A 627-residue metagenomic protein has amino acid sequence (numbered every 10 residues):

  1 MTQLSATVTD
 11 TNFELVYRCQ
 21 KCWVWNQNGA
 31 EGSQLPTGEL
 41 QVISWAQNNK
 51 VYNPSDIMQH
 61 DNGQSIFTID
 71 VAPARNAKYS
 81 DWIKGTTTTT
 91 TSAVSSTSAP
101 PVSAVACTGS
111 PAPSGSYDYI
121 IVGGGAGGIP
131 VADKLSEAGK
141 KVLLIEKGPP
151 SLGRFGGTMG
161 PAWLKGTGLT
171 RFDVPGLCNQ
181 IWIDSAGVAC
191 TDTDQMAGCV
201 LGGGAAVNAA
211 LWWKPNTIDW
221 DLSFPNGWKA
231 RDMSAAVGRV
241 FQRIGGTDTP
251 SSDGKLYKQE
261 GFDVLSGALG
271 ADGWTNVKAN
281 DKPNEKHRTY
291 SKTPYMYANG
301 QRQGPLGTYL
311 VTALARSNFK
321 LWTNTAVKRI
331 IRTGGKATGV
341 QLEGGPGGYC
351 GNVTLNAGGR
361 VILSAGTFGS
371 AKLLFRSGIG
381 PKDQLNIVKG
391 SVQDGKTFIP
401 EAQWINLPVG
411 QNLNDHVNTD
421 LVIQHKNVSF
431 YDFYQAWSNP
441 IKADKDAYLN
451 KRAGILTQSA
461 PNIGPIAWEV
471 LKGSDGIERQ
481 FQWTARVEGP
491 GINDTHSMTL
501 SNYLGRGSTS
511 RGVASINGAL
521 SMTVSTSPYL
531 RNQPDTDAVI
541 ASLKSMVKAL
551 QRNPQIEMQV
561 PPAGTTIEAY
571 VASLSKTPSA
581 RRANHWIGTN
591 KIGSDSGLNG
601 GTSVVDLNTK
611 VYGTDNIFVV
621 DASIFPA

Functional and structural regions predicted by a protein language model:
N26-A93: Acidic/polar low-complexity flexible segments
A74-D118, E137: Extreme N-terminal leader/targeting segments of oxidoreductases
S116-L144: N-terminal Rossmann-like FAD-binding beta1-loop-alpha1 element of flavoenzymes
K134-E137, K141, G148-G160, I330 (+1 more regions): Glycine-rich loop(s) and the adjacent beta-strand/alpha-helix scaffold that form part
W163-A271, S501, G505-T526: Redox-cofactor-proximal catalytic regions of oxidoreductases
T217-R329, A337: Conserved redox-cofactor binding core of oxidoreductases
T323, K328-T333, K548, R552-P626: A glycine-rich dinucleotide-binding beta-alpha-beta segment and adjacent secondary-structure elements that constitute
N406, T419-T536, A583, G588 (+2 more regions): FAD cofactor-binding and catalytic pocket of flavoenzymes
